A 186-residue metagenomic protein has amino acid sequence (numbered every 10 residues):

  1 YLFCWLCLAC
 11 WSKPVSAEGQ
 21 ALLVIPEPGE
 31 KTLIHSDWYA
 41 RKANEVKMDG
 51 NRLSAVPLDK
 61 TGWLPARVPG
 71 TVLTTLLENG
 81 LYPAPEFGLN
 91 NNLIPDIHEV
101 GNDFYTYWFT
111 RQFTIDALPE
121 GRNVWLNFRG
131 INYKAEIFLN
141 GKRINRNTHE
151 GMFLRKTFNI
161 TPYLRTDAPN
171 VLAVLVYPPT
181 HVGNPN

Functional and structural regions predicted by a protein language model:
Y1-A9: Bacterial N-terminal signal peptides
S12, L89-N91, L139: Generic cytosolic/nucleocytoplasmic N-terminal low-complexity/intrinsically disordered segments
S12, S16-G19: Boundary at the C-terminal end of the N-terminal hydrophobic targeting segment
S16, H35, L76, I94-I97 (+1 more regions): Intrinsically disordered, low-complexity regulatory regions of eukaryotic regulatory proteins
Q20-P26, Y39-E45, N79-L81, P85 (+1 more regions): Accessory beta-strand-rich segments of carbohydrate-active enzymes
Q20-V72: Hydrophobic alpha-helical membrane-insertion signals
P57-I97: Aromatic- and Gly/Pro-rich amphipathic surface segment
